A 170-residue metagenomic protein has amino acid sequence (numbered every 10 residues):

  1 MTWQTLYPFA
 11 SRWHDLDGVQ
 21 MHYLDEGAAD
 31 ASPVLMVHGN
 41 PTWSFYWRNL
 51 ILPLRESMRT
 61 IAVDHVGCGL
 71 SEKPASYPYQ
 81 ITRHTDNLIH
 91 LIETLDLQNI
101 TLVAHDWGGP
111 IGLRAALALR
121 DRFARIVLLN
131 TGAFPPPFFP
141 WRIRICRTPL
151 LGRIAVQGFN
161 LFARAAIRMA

Functional and structural regions predicted by a protein language model:
T2-Q20: N-terminal cap/lid segment of alpha/beta-hydrolase-fold proteins
L16-G18, A28-A31, E56, S76 (+2 more regions): Active-site acidic short loop of glycosyltransferases
V19-Q20, L24-L70, L91: Conserved HGGG/HGGXW glycine-rich cap/lid loop of the alpha/beta-hydrolase fold
Y46-R48, S71-Y77, P137-P140: Conserved catalytic-core motifs of eukaryotic protein kinase domains, centered on the activation segment
R48, I89, L113-L117: Short, hydrophobic alpha-helix immediately C-terminal to the catalytic nucleophile
P53, S57, Q98-F138: Conserved hydrolase catalytic core segment
T82-I100: Conserved acidic catalytic loop of the alpha/beta-hydrolase fold
P136-A170: Helix-rich cap/lid subdomain of alpha/beta-hydrolase
